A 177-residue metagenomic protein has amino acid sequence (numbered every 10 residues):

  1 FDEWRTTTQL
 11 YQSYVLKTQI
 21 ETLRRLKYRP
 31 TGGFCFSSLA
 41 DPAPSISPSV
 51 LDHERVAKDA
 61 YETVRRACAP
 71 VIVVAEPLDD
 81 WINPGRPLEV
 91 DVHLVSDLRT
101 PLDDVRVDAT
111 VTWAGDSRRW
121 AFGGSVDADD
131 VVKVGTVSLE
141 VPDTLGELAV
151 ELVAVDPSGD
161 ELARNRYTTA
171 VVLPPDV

Functional and structural regions predicted by a protein language model:
F1-W113, R118-V126: Substrate-binding clefts and catalytic carboxylate motifs of secreted carbohydrate-active enzymes
V64, D176-V177: Generic low-polarity alpha-helical segments
L94, D103-V105, V131-G135, E140-D176: Terminal connector regions
